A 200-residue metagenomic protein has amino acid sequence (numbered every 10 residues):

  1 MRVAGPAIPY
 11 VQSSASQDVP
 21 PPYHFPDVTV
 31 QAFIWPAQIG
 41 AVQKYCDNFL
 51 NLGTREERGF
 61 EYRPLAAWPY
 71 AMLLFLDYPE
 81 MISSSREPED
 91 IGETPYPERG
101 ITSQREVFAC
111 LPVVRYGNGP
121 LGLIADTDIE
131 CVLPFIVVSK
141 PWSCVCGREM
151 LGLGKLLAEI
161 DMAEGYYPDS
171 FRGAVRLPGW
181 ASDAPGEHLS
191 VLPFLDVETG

Functional and structural regions predicted by a protein language model:
M1-I91, S103: Hydrophobic, proline/glycine-rich low-complexity stretches
T94-P95, V107: Membrane-lipid interaction segments
F108-G200: Internal, well-folded beta-alpha domain core
